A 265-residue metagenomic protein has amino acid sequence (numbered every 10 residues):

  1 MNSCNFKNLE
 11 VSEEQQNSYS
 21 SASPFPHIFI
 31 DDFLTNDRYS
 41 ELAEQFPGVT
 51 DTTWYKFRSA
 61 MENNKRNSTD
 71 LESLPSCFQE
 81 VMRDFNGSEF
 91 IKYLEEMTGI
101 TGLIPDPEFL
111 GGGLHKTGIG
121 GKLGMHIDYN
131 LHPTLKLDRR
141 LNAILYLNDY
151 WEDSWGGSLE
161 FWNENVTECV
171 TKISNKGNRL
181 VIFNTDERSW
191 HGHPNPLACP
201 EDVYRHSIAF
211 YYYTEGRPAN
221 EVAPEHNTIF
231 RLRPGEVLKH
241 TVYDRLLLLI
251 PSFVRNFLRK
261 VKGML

Functional and structural regions predicted by a protein language model:
C4-K7, Q16-T98: Non-heme Fe(II)/2-oxoglutarate
H27, H126, H191-H193: Histidine-centered active-site/metal-ligand motif
F29, I104-P107, G113, I182-F183 (+2 more regions): A structural signal for short, well-ordered beta-strand segments and their strand-loop junctions that often border
T35, Y39, F78, G87-I91 (+8 more regions): A structural signal for well-ordered alpha-helical scaffolds and beta->alpha junctions
E44-P47, M82-R139: Non-heme Fe(II) oxygenase catalytic core, chiefly the N-lobe of the double-stranded beta-helix
T50-T52, T101-I104, N148-D153: Proline-centered turn/helix-capping motifs that create local helix->coil transitions or kinks
H132-R139, Y150-L265: Catalytic core of Fe(II)/2-oxoglutarate
N142-I144: Eukaryotic charged/polar low-complexity linker/IDR segments
